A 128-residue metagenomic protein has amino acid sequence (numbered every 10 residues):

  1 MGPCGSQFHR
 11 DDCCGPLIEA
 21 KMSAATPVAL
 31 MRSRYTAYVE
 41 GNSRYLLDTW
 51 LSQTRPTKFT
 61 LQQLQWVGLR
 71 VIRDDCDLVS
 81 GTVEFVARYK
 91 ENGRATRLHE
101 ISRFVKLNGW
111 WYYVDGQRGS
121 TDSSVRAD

Functional and structural regions predicted by a protein language model:
M1-F8: Short Cys/His-rich zinc-binding micro-motifs
F8-R10, E19-A20: Secreted/processed peptides and extracellular or luminal domains of membrane proteins
D12-C14: Cysteine-centered loop/knuckle micro-motif
P16-K58: Core segments of small alpha/beta cavity-forming domains
A20, V28-Y35, F85-H99: Short, charged low-complexity linear motifs
A24, G93-T96, D122-D128: A short, polar/proline- and glycine-enriched secondary-structure boundary/capping micro-motif
Q62-R97: Surface-exposed, charged secondary-structure patches
I101-D128: Short beta-strand edge/turn micro-motifs at domain boundaries
